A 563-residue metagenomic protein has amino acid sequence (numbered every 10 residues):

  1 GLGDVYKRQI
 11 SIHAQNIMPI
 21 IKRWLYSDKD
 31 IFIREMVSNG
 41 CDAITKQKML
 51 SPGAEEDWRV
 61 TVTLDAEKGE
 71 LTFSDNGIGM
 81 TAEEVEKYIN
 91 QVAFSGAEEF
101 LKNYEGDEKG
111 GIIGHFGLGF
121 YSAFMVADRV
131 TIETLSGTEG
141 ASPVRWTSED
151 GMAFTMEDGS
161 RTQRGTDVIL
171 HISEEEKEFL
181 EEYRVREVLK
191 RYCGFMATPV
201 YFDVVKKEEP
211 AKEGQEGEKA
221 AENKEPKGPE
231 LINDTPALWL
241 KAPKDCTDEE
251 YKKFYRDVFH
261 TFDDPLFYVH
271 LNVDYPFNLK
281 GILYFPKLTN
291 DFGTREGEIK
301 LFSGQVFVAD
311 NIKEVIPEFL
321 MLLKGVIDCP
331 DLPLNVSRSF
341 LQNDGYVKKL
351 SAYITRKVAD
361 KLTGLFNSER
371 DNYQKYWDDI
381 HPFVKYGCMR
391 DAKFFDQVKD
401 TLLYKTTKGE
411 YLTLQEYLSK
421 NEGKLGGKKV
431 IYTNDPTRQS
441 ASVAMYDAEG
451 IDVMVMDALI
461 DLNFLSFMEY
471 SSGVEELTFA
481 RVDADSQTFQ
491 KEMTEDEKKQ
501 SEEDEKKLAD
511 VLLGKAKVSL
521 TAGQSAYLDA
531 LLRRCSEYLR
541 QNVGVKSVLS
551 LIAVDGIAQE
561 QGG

Functional and structural regions predicted by a protein language model:
G1: Glycine-rich phosphate-binding loop
D4-E174, E178-F179, E187, K206-G217: GHKL (Bergerat-fold) ATPase N-terminal catalytic module, capturing the glycine-rich phosphate-binding loop and acidic
S38, D42, K46-M49, Q91-E98 (+7 more regions): Short helix-loop boundary/capping segments at the starts of domains
W58-V60, L118, L414-S419, C535: A generic local structural motif
L71, G79, T289-N290, V554-I557: A short acidic, glycine/proline-enriched capping/turn motif at secondary-structure boundaries, especially helix N-cap
E98-E99, G293, Q559-E560: Short acidic/His/Gly/Ser-rich catalytic and metal-binding motifs that mark active-site loops of diverse hydrolases
I112, V130-A153, S173-E176, Y183-A522 (+3 more regions): GHKL/Bergerat-fold ATPase module in large chromosome/replication-associated machines
G523-G563: Feature of extramembrane
